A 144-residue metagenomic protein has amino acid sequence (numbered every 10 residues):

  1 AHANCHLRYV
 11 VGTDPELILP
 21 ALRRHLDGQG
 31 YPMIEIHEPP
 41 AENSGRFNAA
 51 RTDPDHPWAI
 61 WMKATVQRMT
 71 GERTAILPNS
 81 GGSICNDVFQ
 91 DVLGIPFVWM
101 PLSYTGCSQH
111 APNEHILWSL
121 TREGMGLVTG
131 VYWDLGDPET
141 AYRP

Functional and structural regions predicted by a protein language model:
A1-S119, E123, G136-P144: Metal-dependent amide/peptide-bond hydrolase catalytic core, centered on the "pita-bread" metallohydrolase fold
L127-L135: C-terminal alpha-helix
